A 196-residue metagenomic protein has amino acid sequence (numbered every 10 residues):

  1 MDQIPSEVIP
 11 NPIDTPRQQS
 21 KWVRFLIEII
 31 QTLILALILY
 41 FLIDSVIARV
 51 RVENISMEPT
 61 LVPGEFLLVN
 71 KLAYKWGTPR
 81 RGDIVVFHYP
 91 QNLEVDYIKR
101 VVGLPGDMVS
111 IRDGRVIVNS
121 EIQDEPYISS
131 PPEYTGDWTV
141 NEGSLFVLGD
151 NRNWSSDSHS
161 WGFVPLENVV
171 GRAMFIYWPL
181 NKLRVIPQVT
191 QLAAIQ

Functional and structural regions predicted by a protein language model:
M1-Q196: Extended hydrophobic leader/signal-anchor segments used for secretion and membrane insertion
